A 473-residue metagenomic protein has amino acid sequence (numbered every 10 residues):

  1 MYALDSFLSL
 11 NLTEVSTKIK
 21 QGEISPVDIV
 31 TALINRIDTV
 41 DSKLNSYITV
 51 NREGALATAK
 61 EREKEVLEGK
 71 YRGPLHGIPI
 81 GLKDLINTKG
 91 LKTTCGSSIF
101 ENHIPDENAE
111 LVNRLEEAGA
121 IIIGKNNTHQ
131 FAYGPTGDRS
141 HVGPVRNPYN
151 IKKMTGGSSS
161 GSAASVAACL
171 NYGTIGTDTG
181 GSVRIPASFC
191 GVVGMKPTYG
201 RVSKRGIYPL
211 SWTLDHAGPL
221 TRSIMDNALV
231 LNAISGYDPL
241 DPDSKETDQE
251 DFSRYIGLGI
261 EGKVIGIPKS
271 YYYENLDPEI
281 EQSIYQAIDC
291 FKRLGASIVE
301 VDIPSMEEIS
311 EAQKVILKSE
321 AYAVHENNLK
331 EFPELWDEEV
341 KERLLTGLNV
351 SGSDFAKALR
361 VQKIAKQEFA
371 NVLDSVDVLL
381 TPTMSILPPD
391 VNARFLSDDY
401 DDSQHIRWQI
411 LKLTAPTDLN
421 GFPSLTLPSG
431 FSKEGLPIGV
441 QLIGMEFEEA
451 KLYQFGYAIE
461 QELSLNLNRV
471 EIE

Functional and structural regions predicted by a protein language model:
M1-L56, R293-G295, N468-E473: An N-terminal boundary/leader segment
A3, L75-C95, R254-G266, I316-A370 (+2 more regions): Short helix-loop capping/hinge segments that flank enzyme active sites or metal/cofactor-binding pockets
V15-Q21, G81, F100-H103, D215-R222 (+2 more regions): Short, well-ordered beta-strand elements within core beta-sheets of diverse protein domains
L33, A55, G77, K83 (+8 more regions): Conserved hydrophobic/aromatic pocket- or pore-lining residues that grip, position, or stack substrates in active sites
T39, E117, A167-E274, Y285-L294 (+5 more regions): Structural helix-boundary/capping segments
N45-I48, P242-Q249, G262-V264, P268-S270 (+2 more regions): Flexible, acidic loop-helix segments that line cofactor/substrate-binding pockets
L75-A217, S270, T381-D402: Short glycine/serine-rich loop/turn segments
